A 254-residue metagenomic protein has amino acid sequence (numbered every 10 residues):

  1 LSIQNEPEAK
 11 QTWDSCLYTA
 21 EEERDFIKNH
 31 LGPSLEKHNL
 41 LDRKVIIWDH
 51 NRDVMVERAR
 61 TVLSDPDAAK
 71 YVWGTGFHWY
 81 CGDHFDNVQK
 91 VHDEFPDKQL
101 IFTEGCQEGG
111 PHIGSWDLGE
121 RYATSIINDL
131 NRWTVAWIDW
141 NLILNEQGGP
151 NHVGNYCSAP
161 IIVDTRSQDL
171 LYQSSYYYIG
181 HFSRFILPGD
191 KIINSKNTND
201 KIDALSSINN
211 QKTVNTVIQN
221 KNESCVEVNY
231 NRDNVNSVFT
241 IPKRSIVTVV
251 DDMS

Functional and structural regions predicted by a protein language model:
S2-E6: Mobile, glycine-rich extracellular loop/lid and propeptide segments that shape or gate substrate/ligand access
P7-S254: Substrate-binding and catalytic surfaces of secreted/luminal carbohydrate-active proteins
